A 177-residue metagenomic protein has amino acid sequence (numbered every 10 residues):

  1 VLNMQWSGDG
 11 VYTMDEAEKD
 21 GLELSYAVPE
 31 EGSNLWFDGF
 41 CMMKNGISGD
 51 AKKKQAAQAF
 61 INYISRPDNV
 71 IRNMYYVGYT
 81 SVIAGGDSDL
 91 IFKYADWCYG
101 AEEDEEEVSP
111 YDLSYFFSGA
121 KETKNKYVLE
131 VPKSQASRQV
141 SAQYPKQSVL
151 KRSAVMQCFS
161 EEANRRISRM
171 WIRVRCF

Functional and structural regions predicted by a protein language model:
V1, G8, D15, N62-V70 (+2 more regions): Sec-exported extracytoplasmic/periplasmic mature domains
V1-P29: Ligand-binding pocket segment of bilobal, Venus flytrap-like solute-binding proteins
N3, E31-S33, G49-A57, S160 (+1 more regions): Solvent-exposed, acidic/flexible segments
S7, A57-I61, S168: Extracytoplasmic/secreted envelope proteins and their assembly/folding machinery, especially bacterial periplasmic
S7-V11, E31-N34, I47-S48, D68: Solvent-exposed loop/turn segments at secondary-structure junctions within structured extracellular/periplasmic domains
D20-K44: Periplasmic-binding protein-like
M43-V140: Mature extracytoplasmic/periplasmic domains
Y111-F177: Conserved C-terminal helix/tail region of periplasmic/extracytoplasmic solute-binding proteins
